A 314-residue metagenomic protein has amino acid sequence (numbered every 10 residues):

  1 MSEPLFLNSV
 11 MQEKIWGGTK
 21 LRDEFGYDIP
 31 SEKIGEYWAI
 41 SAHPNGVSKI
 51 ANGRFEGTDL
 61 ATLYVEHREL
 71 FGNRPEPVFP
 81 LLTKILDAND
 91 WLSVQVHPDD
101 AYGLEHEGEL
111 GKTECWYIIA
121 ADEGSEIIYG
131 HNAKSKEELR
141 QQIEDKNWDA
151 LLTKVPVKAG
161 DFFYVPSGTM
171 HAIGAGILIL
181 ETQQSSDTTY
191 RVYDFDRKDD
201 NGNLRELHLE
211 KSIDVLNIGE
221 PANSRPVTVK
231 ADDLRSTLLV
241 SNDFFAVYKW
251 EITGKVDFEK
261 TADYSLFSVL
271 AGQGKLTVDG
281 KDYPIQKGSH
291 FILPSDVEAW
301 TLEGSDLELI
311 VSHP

Functional and structural regions predicted by a protein language model:
M1-K134, D194-A222, V247, E308 (+1 more regions): Transition-metal
V78, L86-W91, D100, L110-G111 (+5 more regions): Ligand-binding loop in jelly-roll beta-barrel domains
Y102-G103, G124-Y129, K134-R140, V165-P166 (+2 more regions): Short, well-ordered, mixed-charge alpha-helical segments that flank or form enzyme active sites
I118-L139, T237-L239, I252-D263: Short beta-strand/loop turn elements enriched in aromatics
Q141-D149, Q273-K275: Short, structured beta-strand/loop micro-motifs enriched in basic residues and often containing a Trp
D145-L151, F162-Y164, M170-P221: An exposed, glycine/acidic-rich loop-and-rim segment of catalytic or binding clefts
L152-Y164, L178, D279-V297: Short acidic-glycine-tyrosine-enriched beta hairpin
P226-Y283, K287-S289: Acidic/His-leaning functional-site neighborhoods
